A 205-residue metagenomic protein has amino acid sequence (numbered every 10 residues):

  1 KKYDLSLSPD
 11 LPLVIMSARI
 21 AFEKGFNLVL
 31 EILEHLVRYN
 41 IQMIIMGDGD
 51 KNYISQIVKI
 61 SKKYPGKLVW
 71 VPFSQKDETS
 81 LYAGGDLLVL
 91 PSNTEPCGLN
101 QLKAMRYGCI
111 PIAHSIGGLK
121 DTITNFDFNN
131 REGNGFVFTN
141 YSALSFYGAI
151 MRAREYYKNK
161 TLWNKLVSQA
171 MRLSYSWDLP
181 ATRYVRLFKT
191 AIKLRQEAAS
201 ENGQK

Functional and structural regions predicted by a protein language model:
K1-D4: A short helix/loop element that forms part of the nucleotide-sugar donor recognition site in Leloir-type
S6-K24: Conserved donor-binding/catalytic core segment of Leloir-type glycosyltransferases
M16-A21, D48, P72, N140: Conserved donor-binding loops in enzymes that form glycosidic bonds
A21-E34: A conserved mid-protein helix/loop that constitutes part of the nucleotide-sugar donor-binding site
N40, I44-G47, K51-S80: Nucleotide-activated donor-binding/catalytic signature segment of Leloir-type glycosyltransferases, i.e., the conserved
A83-V167, M171-R172: Catalytic binding pocket for nucleotide-activated donors in carbohydrate/polymer assembly enzymes
W177-K205: C-terminal alpha-helical cap of glycosyltransferases
